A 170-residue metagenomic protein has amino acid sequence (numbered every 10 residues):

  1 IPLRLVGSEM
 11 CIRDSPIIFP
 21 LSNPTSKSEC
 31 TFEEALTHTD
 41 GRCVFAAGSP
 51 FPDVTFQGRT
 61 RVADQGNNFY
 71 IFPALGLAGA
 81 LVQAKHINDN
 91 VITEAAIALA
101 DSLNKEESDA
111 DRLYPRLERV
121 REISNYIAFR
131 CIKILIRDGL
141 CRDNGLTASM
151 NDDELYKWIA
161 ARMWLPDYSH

Functional and structural regions predicted by a protein language model:
I1-G7, I12: Single conserved hydrophobic/aromatic residue that forms the stacking wall/gate of nucleotide- or nucleobase-binding
M10-C11, K157-H170: Active-site loops and adjacent core secondary-structure elements that bind or stabilize anionic groups
P16, P20-D152, W158: Adenosine-phosphate binding glycine-rich loop
